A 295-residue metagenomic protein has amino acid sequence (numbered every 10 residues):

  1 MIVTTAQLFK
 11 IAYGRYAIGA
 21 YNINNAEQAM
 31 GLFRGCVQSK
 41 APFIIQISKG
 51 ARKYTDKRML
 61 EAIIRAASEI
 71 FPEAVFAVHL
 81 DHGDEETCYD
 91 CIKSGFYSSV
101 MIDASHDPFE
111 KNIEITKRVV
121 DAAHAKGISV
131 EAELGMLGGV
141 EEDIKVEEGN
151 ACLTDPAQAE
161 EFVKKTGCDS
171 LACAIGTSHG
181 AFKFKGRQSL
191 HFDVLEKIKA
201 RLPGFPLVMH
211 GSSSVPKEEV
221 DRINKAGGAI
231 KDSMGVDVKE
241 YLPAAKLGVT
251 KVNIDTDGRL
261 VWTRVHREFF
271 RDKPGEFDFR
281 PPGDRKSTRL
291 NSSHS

Functional and structural regions predicted by a protein language model:
M1-G19: N-terminal amphipathic alpha-helix/helix-capping segment at the start of soluble metabolic enzymes
A6-L8, A26-Q46, G50, R58-F71 (+6 more regions): Alpha/beta enzyme core
A17-A20, V75-A77, F205: Short active-site oxyanion
A20-N24, D81: Short, glycine-rich nucleotide/cofactor-binding loops
F76, K126-E133, P274-R285: Flexible, glycine/charged-enriched surface loops at secondary-structure junctions
V208-G211: Generic long, charged, amphipathic alpha-helical segments
K225-G227, V236-R289: C-terminal alpha-helical cap/extension of soluble enzyme domains
L290-S295: Single conserved hydrophobic/aromatic residue that forms the stacking wall/gate of nucleotide- or nucleobase-binding
